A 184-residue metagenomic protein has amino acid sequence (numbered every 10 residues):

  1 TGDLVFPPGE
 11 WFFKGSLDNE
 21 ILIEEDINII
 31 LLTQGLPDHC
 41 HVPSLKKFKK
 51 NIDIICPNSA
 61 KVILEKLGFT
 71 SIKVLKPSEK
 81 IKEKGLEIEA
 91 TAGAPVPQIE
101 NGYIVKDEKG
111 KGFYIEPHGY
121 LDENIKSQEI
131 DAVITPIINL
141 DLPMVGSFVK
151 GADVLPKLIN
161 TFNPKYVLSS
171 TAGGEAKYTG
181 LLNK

Functional and structural regions predicted by a protein language model:
T1, P57-I63, K76-E79, G119-L121: Short, polar loop motifs at secondary-structure junctions
T1-L31, P43-K47, Y120-Q128: Pre-active-site segment of Zn-dependent metallo-hydrolases
T1-V5, Q34-G35, G93-A94, P117-Y120 (+2 more regions): Active-site metal-binding loops of divalent metal-dependent hydrolases
Q34, H41, I88, H118 (+1 more regions): Divalent metal-coordination and catalytic microenvironments
F48-I54, G112-F113: Short active-site oxyanion
D53, S59-V62, D122-K184: Cap/insert and terminal regions of metallo-dependent hydrolase folds
L64-V74: Helix-loop-beta element that forms the nucleotide-linked donor phosphate-binding surface in glycosyltransferases
K82-I134, V149-V154: Catalytic core of the metallo-beta-lactamase
